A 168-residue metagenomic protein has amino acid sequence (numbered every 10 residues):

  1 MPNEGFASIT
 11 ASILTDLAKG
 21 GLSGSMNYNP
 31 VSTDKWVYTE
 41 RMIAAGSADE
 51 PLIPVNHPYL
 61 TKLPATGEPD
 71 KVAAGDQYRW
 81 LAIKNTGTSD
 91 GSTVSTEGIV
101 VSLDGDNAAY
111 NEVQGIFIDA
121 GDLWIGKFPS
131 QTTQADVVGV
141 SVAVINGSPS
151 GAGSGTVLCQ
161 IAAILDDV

Functional and structural regions predicted by a protein language model:
M1-V168: Surface-exposed, low-hydrophobicity beta-strand/loop segments enriched in small/polar/acidic residues
